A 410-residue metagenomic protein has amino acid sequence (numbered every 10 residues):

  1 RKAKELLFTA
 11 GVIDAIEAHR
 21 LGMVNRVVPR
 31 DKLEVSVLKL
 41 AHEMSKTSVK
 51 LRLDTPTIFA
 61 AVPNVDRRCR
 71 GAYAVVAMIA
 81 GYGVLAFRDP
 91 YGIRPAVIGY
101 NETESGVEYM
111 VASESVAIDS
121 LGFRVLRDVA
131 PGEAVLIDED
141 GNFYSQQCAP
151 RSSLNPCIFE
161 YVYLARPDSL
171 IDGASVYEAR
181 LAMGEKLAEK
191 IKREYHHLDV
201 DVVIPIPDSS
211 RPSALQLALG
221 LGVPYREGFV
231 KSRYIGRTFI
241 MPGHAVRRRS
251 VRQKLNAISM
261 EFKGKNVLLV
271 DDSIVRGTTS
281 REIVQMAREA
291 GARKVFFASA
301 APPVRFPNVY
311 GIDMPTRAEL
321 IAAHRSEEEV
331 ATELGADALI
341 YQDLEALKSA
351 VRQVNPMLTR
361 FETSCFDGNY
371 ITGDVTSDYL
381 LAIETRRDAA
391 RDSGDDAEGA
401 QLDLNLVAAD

Functional and structural regions predicted by a protein language model:
R1-L7, R20-L21, S36-A41: CoA-thioester-processing core
A10-E17, V275-R276, S280: Acidic, divalent-metal-coordinating active-site segment for phosphoryl/phosphodiester hydrolysis, typified by short
A15, V24-V49: C-terminal long alpha-helix characteristic of the crotonase
K39, K46, K50-P131, L136-D201 (+1 more regions): Conserved short alpha-helical segments that host acidic/polar catalytic motifs at enzyme active sites
A60-N64, V116-A117, L121-V125, V129-E133 (+5 more regions): Phosphate/diphosphate-binding loops
N64-D66, G81-G83, R88, Y100 (+4 more regions): PRPP-dependent phosphoribosyltransferase catalytic core
V203-I206, S210-L217, L221, Y225 (+2 more regions): Extended, hydrophobic alpha-helical segments in both membrane/secreted and soluble proteins
L219-V267, T278, R305-P315: Short, glycine/charge-rich flexible loops or terminal/linker lids adjacent to PRPP-binding catalytic cores
